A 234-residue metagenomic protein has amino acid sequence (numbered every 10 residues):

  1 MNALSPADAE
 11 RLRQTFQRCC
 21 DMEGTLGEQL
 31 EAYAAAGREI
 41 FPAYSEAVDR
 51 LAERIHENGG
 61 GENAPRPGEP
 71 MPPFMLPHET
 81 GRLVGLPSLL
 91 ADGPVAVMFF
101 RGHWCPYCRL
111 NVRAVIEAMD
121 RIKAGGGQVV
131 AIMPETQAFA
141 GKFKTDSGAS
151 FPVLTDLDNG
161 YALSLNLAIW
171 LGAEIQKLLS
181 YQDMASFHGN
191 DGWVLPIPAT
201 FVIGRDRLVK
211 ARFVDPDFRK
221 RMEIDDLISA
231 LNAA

Functional and structural regions predicted by a protein language model:
M1-D92, G192-A234: Non-globular targeting/processing and membrane-anchoring segments
L86-V115: Short active-site neighborhood of thiol/selenol oxidoreductases, capturing the structured segment around
C105, Q137, R221: Loop/helix-junction capping segments adjacent to catalytic residues or to phosphate/diphosphate-binding pockets
N111-S164: Structural microenvironment flanking redox-active thiols in thiol-disulfide oxidoreductases
T145-S147, A168-I169, N232: Short low-complexity, flexible loop/linker segments enriched in glycine and/or proline with clustered acidic
D156-K220: Thiol/selenol-based redox catalytic cores and closely related redox-interacting motifs
